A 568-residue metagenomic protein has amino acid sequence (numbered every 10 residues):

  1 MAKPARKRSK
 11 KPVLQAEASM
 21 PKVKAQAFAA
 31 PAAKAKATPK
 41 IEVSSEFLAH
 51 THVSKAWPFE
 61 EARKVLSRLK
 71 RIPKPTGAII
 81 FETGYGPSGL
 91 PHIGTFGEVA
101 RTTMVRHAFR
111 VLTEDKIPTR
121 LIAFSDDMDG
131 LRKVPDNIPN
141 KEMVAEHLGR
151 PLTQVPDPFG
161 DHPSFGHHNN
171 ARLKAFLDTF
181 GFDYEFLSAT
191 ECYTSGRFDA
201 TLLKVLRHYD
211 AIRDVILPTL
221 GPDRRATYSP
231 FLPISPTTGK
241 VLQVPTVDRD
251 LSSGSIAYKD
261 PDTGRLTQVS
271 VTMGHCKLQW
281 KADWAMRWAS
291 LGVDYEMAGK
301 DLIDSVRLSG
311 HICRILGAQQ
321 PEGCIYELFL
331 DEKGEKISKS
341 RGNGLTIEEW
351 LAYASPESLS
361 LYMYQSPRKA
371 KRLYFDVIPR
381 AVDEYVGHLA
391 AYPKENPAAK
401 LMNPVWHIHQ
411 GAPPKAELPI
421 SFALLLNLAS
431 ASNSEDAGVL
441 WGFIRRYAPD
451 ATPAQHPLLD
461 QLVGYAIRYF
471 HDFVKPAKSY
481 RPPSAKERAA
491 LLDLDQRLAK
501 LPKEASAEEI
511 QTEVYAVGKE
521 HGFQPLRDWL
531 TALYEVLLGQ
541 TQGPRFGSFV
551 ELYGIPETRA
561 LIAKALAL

Functional and structural regions predicted by a protein language model:
M1-T38: Polybasic, lysine-enriched low-complexity intrinsically disordered terminal tails
K22, A29, K36, K40-P135 (+1 more regions): N-terminal catalytic cores of NTP/NDP-binding nucleotidyl/phosphoryl-transfer enzymes
A33, F182-I347: Active-site cores that bind ATP or allylic diphosphates and position pyrophosphate for catalysis
F47, T51, E82-P91, L187 (+5 more regions): Glycine- and acidic
K141-F176, F180: A glycine-rich helix N-cap at a beta->alpha junction
D301-V306, E327-R468, L538-L568: Catalytic adenosine-cofactor/nucleotide-binding cores of aminoacyl-tRNA synthetases and other
L424-D436, K486, A490-E557, K564-A565: Helix-rich, typically C-terminal accessory recognition domains appended to large enzymatic cores
T452-A505: Aromatic-anchored, charged helix-turn/loop surface patch used as a conserved interaction hotspot
